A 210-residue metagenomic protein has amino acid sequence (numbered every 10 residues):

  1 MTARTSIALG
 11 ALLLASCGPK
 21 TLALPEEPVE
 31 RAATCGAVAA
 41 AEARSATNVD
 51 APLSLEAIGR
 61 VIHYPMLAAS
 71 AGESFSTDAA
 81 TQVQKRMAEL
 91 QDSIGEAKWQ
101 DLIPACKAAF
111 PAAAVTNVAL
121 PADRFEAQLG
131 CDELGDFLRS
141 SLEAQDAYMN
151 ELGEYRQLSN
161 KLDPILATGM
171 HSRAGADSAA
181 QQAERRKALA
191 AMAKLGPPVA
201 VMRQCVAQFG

Functional and structural regions predicted by a protein language model:
M1-I7: Bacterial N-terminal signal peptides that target proteins for export
I7-A8, A32-A33, I103, Q128-L129 (+1 more regions): Hydrophobic alpha-helical segments
A8, E26-E27, A97, G196: Residue-level detector of secondary-structure boundary/capping sites
C17-K20: Bacterial signal peptide processing site
P25-E73, D123-S172: Short N-proximal segments of mature Sec-exported proteins
A57-A122, E154-G210: Compact alpha-helical subdomains of small soluble proteins
